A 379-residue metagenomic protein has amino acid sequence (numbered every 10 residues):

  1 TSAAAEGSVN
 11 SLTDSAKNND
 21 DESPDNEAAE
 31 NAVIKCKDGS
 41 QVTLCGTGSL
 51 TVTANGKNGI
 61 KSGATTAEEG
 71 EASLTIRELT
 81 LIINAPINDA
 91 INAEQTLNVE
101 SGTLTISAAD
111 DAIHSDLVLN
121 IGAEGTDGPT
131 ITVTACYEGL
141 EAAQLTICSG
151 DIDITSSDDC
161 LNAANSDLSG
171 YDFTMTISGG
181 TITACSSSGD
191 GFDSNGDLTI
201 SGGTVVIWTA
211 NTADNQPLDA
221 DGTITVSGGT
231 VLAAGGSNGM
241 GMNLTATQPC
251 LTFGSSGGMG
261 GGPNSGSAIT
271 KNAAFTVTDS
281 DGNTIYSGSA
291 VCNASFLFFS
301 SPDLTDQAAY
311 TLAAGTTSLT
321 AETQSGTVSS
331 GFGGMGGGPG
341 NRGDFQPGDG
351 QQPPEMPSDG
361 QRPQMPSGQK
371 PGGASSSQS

Functional and structural regions predicted by a protein language model:
T1-S379: A composition-driven surface/loop motif
